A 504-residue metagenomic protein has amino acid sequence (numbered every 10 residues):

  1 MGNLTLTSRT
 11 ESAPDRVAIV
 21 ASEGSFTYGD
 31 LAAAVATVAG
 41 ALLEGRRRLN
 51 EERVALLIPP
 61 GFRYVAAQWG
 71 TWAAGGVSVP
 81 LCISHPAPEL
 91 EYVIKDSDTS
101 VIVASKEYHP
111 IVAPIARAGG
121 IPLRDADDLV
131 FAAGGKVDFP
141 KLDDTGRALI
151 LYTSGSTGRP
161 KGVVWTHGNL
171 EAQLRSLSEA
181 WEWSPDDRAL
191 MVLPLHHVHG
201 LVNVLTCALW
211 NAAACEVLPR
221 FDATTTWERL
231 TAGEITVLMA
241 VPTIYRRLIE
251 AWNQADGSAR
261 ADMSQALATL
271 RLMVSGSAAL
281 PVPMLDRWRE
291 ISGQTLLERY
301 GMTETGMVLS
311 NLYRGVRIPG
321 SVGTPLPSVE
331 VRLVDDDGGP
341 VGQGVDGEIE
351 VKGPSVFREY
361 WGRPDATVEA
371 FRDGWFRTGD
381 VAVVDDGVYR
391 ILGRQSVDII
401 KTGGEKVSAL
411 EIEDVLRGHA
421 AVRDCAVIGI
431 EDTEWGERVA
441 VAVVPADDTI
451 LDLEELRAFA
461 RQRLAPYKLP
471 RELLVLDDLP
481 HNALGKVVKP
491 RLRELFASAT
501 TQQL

Functional and structural regions predicted by a protein language model:
G24, A39-P88, K106: Conserved AMP-binding/adenylate-forming
T27-G29, A148-R175: Conserved AMP-binding A3 loop
G40, H85, G353, R358-E359 (+5 more regions): AMP-binding/adenylate-forming catalytic core of the ANL superfamily
H85-I115, A132-G134, Q173-L190, D222-T236: Conserved ATP-dependent adenylate/AMP-binding module captured primarily in the ANL superfamily
G135-Y152, R159, E182-R188: Conserved pre-ATP/AMP-binding loop-to-beta segment of ANL
E171-R188, V198-V237, A251-A261: Conserved AMP-binding/adenylation subdomain of ANL enzymes
W181, I235-A240, I249-R317, E330: Gly/Ser/Thr-rich phosphate-binding loop
T324-S328, G339-A370, V388, V407: Conserved ATP/PPi-binding loop(s) of AMP-dependent carboxylate-activating enzymes
